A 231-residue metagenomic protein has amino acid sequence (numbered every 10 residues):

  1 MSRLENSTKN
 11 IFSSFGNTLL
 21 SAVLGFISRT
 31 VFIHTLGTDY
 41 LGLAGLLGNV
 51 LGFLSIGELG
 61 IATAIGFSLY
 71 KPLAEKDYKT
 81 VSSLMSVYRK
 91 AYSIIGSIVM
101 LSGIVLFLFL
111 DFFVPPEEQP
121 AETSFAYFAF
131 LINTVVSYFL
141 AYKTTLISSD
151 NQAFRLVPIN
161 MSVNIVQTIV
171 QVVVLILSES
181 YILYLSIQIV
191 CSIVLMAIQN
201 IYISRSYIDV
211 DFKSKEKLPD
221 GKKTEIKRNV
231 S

Functional and structural regions predicted by a protein language model:
M1-S7, I182, A197-S231: Interhelical loop/hinge segments that connect adjacent transmembrane helices in multipass membrane
L4-T8, V135-N160, I182, I203-S206: Membrane-interface junctions at transmembrane-helix termini in multi-pass inner-membrane proteins
N6-Y70, M100-I104, N133, Q167-T168 (+2 more regions): Signature of the first transmembrane helix
S7-T8, G45, K79-I94, I226 (+1 more regions): Interfacial transmembrane-helix starts/ends
L59-E75, S148-S149, Y207-F212: Helix-loop junctions and terminal segments of transmembrane helices in multi-pass membrane transport/translocation
R89-P115, I169-L177: Alpha-helical transmembrane segments of multi-pass membrane transport and lipid-handling proteins
V105-L108, E117-L140, V157-M161, V194 (+1 more regions): Alpha-helical transmembrane segments of multi-pass membrane proteins
S124, F128, V157-I208, T224: Hydrophobic alpha-helical transmembrane segments
